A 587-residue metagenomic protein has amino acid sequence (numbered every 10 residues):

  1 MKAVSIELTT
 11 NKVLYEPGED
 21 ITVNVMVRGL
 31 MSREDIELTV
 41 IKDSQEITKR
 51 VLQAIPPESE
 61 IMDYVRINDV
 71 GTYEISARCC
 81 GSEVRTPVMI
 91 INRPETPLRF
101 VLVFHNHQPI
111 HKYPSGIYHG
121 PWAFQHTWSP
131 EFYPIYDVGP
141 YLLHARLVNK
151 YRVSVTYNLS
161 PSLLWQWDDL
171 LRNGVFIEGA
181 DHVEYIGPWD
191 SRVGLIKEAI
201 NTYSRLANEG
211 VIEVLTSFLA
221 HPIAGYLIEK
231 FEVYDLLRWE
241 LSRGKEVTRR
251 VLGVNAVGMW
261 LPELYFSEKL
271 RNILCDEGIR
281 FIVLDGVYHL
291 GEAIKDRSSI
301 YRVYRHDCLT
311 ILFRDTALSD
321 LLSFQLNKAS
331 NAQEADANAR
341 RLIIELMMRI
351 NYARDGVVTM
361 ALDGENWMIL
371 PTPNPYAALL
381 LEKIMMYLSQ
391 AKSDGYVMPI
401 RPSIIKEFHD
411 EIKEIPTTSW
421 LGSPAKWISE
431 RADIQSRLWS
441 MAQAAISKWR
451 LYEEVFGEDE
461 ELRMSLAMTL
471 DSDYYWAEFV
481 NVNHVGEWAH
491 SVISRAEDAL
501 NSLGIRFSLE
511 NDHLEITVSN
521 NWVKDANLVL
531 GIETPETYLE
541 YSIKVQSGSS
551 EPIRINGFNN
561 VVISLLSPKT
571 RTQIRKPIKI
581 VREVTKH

Functional and structural regions predicted by a protein language model:
E16, R93-R152, P161-L164, L170-I186 (+3 more regions): Active-site and substrate-binding clefts of carbohydrate-active enzymes
E19-V23, D512-I516: Structural beta-strand segments of beta-rich domains
V27-G29, V518-W522: Asparagine-centered strand-capping/turn motif at beta-strand->loop junctions
L52-S59, I543-S550: Short proline/glycine- and polar residue-rich coil/turn motifs
M62-D69, I553-F558: Short, hydrophobic beta-strand segments
V70-N92, G557-K586: Terminal connector regions
P161-L261, D307-N327, G364, K406: Metal-dependent polysaccharide deacetylase catalytic core of the NodB/CE4 family, i.e., the active-site-bearing domain
W239-K295, N366-Y387: Catalytic domains of cell-wall/extracellular-matrix polysaccharide-remodeling enzymes, centered on de-N-acetylation
